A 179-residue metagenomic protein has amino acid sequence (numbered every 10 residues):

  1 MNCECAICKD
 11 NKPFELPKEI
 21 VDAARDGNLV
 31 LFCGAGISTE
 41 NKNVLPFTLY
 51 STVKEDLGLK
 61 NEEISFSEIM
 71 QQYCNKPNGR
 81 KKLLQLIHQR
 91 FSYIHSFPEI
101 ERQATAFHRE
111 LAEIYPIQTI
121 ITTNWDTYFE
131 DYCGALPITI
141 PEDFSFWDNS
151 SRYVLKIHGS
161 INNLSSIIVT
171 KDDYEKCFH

Functional and structural regions predicted by a protein language model:
M1-H179: Conserved catalytic-core helix/loop/strand module for nucleotide-ribose chemistry
